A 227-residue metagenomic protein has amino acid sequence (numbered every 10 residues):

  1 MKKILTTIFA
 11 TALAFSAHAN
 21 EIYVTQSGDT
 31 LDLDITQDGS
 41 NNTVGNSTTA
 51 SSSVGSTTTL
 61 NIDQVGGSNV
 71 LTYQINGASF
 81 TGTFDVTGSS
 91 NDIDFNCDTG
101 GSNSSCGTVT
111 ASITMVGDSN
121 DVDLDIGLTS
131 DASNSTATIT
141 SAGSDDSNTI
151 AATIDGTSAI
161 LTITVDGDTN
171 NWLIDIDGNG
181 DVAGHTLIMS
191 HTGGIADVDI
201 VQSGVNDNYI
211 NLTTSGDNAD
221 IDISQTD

Functional and structural regions predicted by a protein language model:
M1-A19: Gram-negative bacterial Sec-dependent N-terminal signal peptides
N20-D227: Low-complexity repeat regions of mature extracellularly deployed or surface/particle-associated proteins
